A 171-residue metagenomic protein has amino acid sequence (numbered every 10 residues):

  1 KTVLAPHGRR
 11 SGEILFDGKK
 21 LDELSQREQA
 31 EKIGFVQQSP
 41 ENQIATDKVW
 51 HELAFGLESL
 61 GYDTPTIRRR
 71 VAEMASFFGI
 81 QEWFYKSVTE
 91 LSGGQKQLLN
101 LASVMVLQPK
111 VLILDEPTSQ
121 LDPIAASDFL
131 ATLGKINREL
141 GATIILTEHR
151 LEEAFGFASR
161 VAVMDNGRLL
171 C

Functional and structural regions predicted by a protein language model:
R9-K19, Q29: Conserved ABC transporter NBD signature motif
P65-W83: Conserved ABC ATPase "signature" region
S87-L91: Conserved ABC ATPase signature
Q108: Conserved catalytic motifs of ABC-family nucleotide-binding domains
L112-D115: Catalytic Walker B motif of ABC-type/P-loop ATPase nucleotide-binding domains
E148-H149: H-loop/switch region of ABC-family ATPase nucleotide-binding domains
